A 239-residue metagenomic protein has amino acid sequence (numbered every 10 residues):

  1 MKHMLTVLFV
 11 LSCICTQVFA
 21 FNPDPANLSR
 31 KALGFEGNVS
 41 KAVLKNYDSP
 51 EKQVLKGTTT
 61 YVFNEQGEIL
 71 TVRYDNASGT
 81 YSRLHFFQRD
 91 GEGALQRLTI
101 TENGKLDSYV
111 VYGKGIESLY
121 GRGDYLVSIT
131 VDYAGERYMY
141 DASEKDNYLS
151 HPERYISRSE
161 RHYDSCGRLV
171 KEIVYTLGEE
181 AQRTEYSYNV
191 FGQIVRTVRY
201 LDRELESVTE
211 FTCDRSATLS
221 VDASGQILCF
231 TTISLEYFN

Functional and structural regions predicted by a protein language model:
M4-I14: Sec-dependent N-terminal signal peptides
C15-A20: Sec/Tat signal peptide C-region and signal peptidase I cleavage site
F21-N239: Buried hydrophobic residues that stabilize the cores of well-folded domains
